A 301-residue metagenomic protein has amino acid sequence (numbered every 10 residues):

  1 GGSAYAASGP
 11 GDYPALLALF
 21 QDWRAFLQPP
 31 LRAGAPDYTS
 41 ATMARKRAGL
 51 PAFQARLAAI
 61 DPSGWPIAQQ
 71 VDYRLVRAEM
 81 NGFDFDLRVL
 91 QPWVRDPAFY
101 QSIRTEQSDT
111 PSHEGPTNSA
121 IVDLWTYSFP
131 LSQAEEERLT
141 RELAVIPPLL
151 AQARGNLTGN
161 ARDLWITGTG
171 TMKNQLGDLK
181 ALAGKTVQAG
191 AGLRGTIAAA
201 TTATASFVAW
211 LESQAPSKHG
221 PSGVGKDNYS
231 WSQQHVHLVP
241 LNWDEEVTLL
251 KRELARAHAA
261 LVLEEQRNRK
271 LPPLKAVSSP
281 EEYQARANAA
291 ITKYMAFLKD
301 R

Functional and structural regions predicted by a protein language model:
G2-R301: N-terminal maturation segment of proteins
